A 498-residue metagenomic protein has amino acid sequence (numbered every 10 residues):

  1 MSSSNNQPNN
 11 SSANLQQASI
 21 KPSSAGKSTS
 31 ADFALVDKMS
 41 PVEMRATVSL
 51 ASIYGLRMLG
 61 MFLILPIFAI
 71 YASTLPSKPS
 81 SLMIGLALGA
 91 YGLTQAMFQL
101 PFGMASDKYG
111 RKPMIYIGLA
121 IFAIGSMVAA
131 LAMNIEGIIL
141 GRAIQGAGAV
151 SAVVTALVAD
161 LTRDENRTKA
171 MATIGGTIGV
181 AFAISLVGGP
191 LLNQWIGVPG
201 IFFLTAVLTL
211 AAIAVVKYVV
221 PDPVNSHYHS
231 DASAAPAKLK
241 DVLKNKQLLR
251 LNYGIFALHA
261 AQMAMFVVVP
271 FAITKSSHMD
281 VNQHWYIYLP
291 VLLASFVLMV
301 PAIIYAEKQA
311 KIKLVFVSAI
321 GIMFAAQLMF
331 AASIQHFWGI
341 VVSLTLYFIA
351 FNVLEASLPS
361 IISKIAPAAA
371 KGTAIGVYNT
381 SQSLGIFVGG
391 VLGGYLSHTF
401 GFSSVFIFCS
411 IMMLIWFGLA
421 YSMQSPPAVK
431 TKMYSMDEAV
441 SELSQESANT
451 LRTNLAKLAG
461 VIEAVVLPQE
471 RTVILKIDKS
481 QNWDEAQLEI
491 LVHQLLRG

Functional and structural regions predicted by a protein language model:
K27-M44, P221-G254: Juxtamembrane intracellular "pre-TM" segments in multi-pass secondary transporters
P66-S81, V267-Q283: Short amphipathic helix-loop junctions that connect adjacent transmembrane helices in Major Facilitator Superfamily/SLC
L86-F102, L289-P301: Central cavity-lining transmembrane alpha-helices of secondary-active solute carriers, predominantly the Major
M97-M133: Conserved MFS/SLC helix-loop-helix module at the cytosolic interface between two early adjacent transmembrane helices
F98-G110, L298-K311: Helix-to-loop junctions at the C-terminal end of transmembrane segments in multipass secondary transporters
K108-G118, E307-I320: Cytoplasmic membrane-interface "Motif A"-like loop-to-helix N-cap segments of 12-TM Major Facilitator Superfamily
G141-G179: Cytoplasmic helix-loop-helix junction between adjacent transmembrane helices in 12-TM secondary transporters
V207-S226, W416-Q424: C-terminal membrane-cytosol helix-exit motif in multi-pass small-molecule transporters
